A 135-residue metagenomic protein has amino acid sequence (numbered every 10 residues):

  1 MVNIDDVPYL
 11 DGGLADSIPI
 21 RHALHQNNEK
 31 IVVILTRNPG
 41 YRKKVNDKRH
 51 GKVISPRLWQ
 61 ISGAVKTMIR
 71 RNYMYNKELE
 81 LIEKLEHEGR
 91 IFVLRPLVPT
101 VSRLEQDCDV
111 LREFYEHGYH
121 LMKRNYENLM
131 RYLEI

Functional and structural regions predicted by a protein language model:
M1-I135: Patatin-like phospholipase
